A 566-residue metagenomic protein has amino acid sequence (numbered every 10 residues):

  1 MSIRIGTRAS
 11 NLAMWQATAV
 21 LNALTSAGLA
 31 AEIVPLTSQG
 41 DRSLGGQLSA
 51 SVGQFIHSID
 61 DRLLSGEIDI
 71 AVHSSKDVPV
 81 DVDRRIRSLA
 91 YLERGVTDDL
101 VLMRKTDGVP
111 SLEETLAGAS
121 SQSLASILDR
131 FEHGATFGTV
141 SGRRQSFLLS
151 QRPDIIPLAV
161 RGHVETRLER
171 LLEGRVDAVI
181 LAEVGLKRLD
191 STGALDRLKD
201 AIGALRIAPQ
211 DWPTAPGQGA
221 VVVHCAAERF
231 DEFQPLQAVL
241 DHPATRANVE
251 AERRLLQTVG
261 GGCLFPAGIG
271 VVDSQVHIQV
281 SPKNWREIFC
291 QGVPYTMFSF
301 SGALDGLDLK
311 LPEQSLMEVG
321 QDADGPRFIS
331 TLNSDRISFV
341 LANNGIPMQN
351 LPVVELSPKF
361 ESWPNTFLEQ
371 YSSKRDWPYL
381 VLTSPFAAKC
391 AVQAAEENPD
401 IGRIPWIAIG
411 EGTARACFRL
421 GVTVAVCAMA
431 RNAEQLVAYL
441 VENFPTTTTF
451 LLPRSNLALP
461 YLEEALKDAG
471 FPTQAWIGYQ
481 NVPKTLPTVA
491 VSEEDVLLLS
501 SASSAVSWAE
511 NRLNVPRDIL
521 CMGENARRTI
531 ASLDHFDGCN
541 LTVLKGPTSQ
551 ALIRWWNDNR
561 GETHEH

Functional and structural regions predicted by a protein language model:
S2-A17, A119-V140, A238-D241, T448-F450: Short loop->beta-strand "edge-of-pocket" segments that line small-molecule binding or catalytic clefts across diverse
S2-A50, D81, Q145, S150-D324: Small-molecule-sensing regulatory modules
R4-G6, A71, L89, G138 (+4 more regions): Short, well-ordered beta-strand segments
G45-H73, F367-A387: Short, structured active-site "lid" loops
I59, E67-I68, V176, L264 (+3 more regions): Short, high-confidence coil segments that cap the C-terminus of an alpha-helix and link into the following beta-strand
S75-K76, A182-V184, A227, G262 (+4 more regions): Short secondary-structure boundary segments
S75-K76, R84-I155, E434-F444: A conserved helix-loop-strand patch within extracytoplasmic ligand-binding domains of the periplasmic binding
G306-H566: Signature of uroporphyrinogen-III synthase
